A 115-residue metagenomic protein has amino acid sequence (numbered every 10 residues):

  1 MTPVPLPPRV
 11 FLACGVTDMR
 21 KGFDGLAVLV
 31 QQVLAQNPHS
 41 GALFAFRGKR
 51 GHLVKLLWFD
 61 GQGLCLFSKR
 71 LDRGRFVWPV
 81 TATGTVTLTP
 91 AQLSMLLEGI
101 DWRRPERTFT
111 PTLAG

Functional and structural regions predicted by a protein language model:
M1-G115: Polybasic/polar functional segments that serve as interface/processing modules
